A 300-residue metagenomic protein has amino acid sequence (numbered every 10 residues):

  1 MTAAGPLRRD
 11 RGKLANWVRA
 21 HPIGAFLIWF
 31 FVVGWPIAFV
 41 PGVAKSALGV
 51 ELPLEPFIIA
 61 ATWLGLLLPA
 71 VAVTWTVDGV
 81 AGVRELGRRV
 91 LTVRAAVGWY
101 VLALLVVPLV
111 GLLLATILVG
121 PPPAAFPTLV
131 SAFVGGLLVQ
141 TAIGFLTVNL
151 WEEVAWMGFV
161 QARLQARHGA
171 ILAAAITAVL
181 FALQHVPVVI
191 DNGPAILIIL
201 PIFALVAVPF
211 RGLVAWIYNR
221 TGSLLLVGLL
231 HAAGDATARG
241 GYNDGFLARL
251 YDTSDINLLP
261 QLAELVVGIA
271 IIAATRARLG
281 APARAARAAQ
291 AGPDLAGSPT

Functional and structural regions predicted by a protein language model:
P6-W17, I37, P41-L102, T116-V130 (+2 more regions): Membrane-helix interface linkers and caps
P22-W35, W63-L67, W99-G111, A174-L180: Alpha-helical transmembrane segments
F31, L64, L104-L105, T141-A142 (+8 more regions): Residue-level signature of the transmembrane alpha-helical core of multi-pass small-molecule transporters
F31-F39, P108-T116, V179-V188, A232-Y242: Aromatic-anchored segments of alpha-helical transmembrane domains
A125-A142, I190-L205, S254, L258-L259: Juxtamembrane helix-entry segments on the extracytoplasmic side of multipass membrane proteins
W151-A178, N219-S223: Membrane-interface helix/loop boundary segments of multi-pass membrane proteins
V208-R220: Alpha-helical transmembrane segments in multipass membrane proteins, preferentially the mid-helix core
G222, L230-T300: C-terminal membrane module of polytopic membrane proteins
